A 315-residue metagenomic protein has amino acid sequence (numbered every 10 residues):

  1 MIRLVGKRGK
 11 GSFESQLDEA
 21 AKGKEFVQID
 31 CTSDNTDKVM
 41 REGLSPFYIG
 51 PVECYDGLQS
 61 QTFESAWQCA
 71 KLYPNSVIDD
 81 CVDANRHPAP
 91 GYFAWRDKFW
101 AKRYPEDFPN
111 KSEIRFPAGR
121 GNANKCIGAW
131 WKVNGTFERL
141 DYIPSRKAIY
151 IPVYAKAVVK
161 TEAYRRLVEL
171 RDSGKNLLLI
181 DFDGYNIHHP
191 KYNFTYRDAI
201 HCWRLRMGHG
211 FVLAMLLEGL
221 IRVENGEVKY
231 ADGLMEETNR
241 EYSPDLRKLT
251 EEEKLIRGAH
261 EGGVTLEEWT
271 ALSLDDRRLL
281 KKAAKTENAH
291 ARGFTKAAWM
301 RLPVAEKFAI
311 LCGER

Functional and structural regions predicted by a protein language model:
M1-E314: Charged, low-complexity intrinsically disordered segments
